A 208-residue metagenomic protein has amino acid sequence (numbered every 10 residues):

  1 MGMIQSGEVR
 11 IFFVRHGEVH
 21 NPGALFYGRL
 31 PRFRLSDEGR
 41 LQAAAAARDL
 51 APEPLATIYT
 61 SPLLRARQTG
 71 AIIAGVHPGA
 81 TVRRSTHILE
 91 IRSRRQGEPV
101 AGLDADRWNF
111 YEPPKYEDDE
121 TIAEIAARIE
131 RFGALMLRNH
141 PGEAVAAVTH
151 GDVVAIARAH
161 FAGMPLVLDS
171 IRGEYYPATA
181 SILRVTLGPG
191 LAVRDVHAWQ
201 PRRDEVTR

Functional and structural regions predicted by a protein language model:
G2-V9, G79, R83, E90-G102 (+2 more regions): Acidic, low-complexity terminal tails and accessory targeting/binding regions of phosphate-metabolizing enzymes
Q5, A44-Y116: Phosphate-coordination/substrate-recognition cap region in phosphate-metabolizing enzymes
E8-E18, G102-R107: Short coil-to-beta-strand
R10-V14, Y59, E143-T149, V153: Beta-strand elements within well-structured catalytic alpha/beta cores of enzymes that handle phosphate/sulfate esters
E18-Q68, I73, D118-I129: Loop-to-helix element that buttresses phosphate recognition and phosphoryl-transfer chemistry
V19, V153-V154: Short active-site segment of divalent metal-dependent hydrolases/proteases that encodes the spacing between
A51-P54, M136-A144: Glycine-rich phosphate-binding loop signature in dinucleotide/nucleotide-binding domains
I72, I156-H160: Active-site signature of alpha/beta-hydrolase-fold catalytic machinery across serine- and Asp/Cys-nucleophile hydrolases
